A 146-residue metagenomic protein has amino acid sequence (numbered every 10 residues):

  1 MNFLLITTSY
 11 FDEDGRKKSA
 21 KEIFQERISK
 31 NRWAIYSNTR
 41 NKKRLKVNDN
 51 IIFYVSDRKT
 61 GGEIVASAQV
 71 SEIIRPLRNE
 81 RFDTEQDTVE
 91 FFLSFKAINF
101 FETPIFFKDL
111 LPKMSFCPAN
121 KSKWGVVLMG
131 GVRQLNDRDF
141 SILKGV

Functional and structural regions predicted by a protein language model:
M1-V47, P118-K121, D139-V146: Compositionally biased, charged N-terminal/linker segments
T7-T8, V55, A97: Pocket-edge structural micro-motifs
R32-I35, V55, V127-G130: A general structural-boundary detector
K46-D49, G62: Internal, well-ordered alpha-helical scaffold/interface segments that support domain packing or protein-protein contacts
V55-G61: Short, charged beta-turn/beta-strand-edge "cap" motif at the junction between a beta-strand and an adjacent loop
G61-V65, Q69-D137, G145: Aromatic- and Lys/Arg-enriched surface recognition patch
